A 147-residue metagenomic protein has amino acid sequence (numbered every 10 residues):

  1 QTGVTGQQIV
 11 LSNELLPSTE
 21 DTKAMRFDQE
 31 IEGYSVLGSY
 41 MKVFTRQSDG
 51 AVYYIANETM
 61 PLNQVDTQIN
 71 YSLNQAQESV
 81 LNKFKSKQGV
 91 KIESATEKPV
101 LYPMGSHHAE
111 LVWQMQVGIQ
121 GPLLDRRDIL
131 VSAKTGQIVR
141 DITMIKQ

Functional and structural regions predicted by a protein language model:
Q1-Q147: Segments that shape or occlude catalytic/ligand-binding pockets
